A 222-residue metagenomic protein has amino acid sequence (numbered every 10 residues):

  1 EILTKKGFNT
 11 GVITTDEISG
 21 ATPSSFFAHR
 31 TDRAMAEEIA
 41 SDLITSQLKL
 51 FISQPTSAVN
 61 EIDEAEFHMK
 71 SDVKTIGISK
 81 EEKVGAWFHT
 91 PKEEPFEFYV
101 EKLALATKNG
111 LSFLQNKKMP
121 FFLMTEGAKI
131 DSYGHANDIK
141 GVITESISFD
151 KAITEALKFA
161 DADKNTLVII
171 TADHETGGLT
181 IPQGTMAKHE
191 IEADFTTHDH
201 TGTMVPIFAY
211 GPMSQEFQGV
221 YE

Functional and structural regions predicted by a protein language model:
K6: Conserved dinucleotide-binding and phosphotransfer motif residues
N9: Residue-level detector of anion-binding/catalytic polar loops
T14-T15, S19-E222: A post-motif C-terminal structural segment
